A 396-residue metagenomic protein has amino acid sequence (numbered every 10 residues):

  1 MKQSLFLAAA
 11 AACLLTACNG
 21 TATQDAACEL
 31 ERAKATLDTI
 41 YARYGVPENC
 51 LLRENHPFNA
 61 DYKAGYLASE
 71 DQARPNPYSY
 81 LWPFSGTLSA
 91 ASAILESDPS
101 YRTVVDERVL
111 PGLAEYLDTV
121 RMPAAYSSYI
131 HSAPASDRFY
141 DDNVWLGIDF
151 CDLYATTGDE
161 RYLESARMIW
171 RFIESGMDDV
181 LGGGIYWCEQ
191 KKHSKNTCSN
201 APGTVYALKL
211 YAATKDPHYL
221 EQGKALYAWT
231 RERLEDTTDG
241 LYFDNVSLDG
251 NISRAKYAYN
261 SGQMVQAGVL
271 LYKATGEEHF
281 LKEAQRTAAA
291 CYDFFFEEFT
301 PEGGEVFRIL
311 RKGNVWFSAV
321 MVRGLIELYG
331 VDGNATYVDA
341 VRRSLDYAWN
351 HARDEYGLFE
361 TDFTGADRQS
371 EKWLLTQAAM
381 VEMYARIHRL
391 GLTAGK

Functional and structural regions predicted by a protein language model:
M1-S4: Positively charged n-region of N-terminal signal peptides that target proteins for export
L15-A17: C-terminal motif of bacterial Sec signal peptides marking the signal peptidase cleavage site
N19-Q24: Bacterial lipoprotein signal-peptidase II cleavage site
D25-A90, I94-D141, K195, H279 (+2 more regions): CBM-like carbohydrate-recognition segments
T103-L210, P217-K224: Extended ligand-binding groove/face enriched in aromatic
C198-G203, A207-Y211, Y219-G268: Active-site cradle of extracellular carbohydrate-active enzymes
N260-T275, F280-F296: Oxyanion-binding "anion nests"
